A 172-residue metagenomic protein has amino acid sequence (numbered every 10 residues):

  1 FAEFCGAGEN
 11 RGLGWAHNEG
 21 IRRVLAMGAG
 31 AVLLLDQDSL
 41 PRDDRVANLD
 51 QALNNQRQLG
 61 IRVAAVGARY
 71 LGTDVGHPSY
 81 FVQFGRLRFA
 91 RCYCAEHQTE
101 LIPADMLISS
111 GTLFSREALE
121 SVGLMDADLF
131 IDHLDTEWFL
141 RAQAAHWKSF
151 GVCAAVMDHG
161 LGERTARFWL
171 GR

Functional and structural regions predicted by a protein language model:
F1-G6: Acidic donor-binding segment of Leloir-type glycosyltransferases
A7-V24: Glycine-rich, basic loop-to-helix element that forms the pyrophosphate-binding segment of sugar-nucleotide handling
H17, D44-N48, L134: Acidic donor-diphosphate engagement hotspot in glycosyltransferases and nucleotidyltransferases that stabilizes
A29-D38: Short beta-strand-to-loop acidic/aromatic patch adjacent to the donor-nucleotide binding site
D44-Y80: Conserved donor NDP-sugar-binding/catalytic core segment of glycosyltransferases
C94-F114: A recurrent flexible, glycine/aromatic-enriched loop bordering the glycosyltransferase active site that acts as
I131-E137: Acidic donor-binding loop at a coil-to-helix junction in glycosyltransferase catalytic cores that engages
L140, K148-R172: Active-site-adjacent helix/loop segment of glycosyltransferases that harbors family-specific signature motifs
